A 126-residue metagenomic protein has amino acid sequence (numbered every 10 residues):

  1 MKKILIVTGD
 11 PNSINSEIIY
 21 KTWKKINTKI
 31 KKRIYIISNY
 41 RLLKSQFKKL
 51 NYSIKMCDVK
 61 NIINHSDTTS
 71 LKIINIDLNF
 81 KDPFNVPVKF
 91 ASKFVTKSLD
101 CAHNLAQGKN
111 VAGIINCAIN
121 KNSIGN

Functional and structural regions predicted by a protein language model:
M1-N126: Contiguous, glycine/small-aliphatic-enriched amphipathic segments in soluble metabolic enzymes
